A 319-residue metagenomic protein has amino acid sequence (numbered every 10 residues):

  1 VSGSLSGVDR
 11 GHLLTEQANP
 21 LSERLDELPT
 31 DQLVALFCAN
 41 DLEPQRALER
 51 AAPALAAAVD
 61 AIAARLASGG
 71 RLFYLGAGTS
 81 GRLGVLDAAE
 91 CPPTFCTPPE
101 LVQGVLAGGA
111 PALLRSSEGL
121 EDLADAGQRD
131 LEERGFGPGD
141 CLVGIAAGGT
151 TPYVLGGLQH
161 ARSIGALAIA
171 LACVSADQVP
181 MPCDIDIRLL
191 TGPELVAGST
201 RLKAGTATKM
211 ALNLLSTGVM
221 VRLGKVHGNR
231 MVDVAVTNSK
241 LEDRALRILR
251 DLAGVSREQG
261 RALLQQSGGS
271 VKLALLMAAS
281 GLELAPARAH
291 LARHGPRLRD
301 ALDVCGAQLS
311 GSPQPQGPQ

Functional and structural regions predicted by a protein language model:
S2-A47: Cofactor-/ligand-binding subdomain signature composed of acidic, glycine-rich, tryptophan-containing flexible loops
T15, L36-P44, G104-R115, H227 (+2 more regions): Gly-rich Lys/Arg/Thr-decorated short loops/hinges at beta-loop-alpha junctions or inter-strand turns that position
P44-P53, G144-T151: Short, glycine-rich nucleotide/cofactor-binding loops
R50-R65: A short, well-structured juxtamembrane/interface segment
A61, G157, L215: Aromatic/hydrophobic pocket-lining residues that form π-stacking "cages" and hydrophobic walls in ligand
F73-A211, V219-L223: Glycine-rich phosphate-binding loops that contact phosphosugars or nucleotide phosphates
L214, V219-Q319: Short, amphipathic alpha-helical interaction segments embedded in low-complexity terminal/linker regions of eukaryotic
